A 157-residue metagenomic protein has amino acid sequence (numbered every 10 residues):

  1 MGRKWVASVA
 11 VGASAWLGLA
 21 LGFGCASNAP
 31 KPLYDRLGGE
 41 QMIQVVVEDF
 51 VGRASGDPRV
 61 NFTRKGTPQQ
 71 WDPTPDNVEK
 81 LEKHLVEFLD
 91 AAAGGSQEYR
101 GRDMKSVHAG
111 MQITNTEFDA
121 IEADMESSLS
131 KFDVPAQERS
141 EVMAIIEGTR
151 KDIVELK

Functional and structural regions predicted by a protein language model:
M1-W16: Bacterial N-terminal signal peptides that target proteins for export
A20-G24: C-terminal motif of bacterial Sec signal peptides marking the signal peptidase cleavage site
C25-K157: Core of compact, soluble alpha-helical bundle domains
